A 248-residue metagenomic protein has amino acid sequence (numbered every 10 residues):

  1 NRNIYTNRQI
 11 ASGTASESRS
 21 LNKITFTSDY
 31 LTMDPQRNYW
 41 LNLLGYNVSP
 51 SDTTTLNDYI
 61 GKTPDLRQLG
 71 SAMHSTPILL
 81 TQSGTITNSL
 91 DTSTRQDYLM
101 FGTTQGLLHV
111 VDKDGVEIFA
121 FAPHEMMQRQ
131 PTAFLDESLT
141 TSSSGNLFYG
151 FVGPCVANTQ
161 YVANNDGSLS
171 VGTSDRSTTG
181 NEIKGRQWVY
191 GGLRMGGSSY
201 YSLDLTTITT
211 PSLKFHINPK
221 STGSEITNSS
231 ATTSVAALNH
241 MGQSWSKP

Functional and structural regions predicted by a protein language model:
N1-K247: A fold-level detector for beta-propeller and closely related beta-sheet-rich head/sensor domains
